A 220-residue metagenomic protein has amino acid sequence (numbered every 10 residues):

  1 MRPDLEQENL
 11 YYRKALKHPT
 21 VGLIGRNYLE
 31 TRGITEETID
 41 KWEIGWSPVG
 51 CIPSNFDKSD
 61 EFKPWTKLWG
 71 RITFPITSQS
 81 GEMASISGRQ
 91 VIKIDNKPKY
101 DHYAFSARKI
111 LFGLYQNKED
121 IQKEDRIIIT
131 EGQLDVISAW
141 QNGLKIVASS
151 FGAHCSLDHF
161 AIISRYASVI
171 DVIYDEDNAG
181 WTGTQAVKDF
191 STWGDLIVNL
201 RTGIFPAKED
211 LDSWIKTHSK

Functional and structural regions predicted by a protein language model:
M1-F62, R71, M83, K93-H102 (+3 more regions): Non-catalytic accessory segments of DNA primases and related replication-initiation nucleases
M1-R2, P48-Y166, G183-T184: Phosphate-handling DNA/RNA-contact segment within nucleic-acid enzymes
L29, G81, V172, L211: A residue-level signal for conserved active-site and pocket-lining positions in enzyme catalytic cores
I129, A167-A179, G203: Acidic beta-strand-to-loop metal/phosphate-binding motif
V147-A153, L196-A207: RNase H-like polynucleotidyl transferase catalytic core
S156, I173, A179-D189: Active-site-proximal loop/helix of nucleotide/amide-processing enzymes and allied scaffolds
I162, A186-F190, D210, W214: Alpha-helical scaffold elements adjacent to nucleotide-binding pockets in ATP/GTP-utilizing enzyme cores
L200-K220: Metal-dependent DNA phosphodiester-chemistry modules and their immediately adjacent helices/loops in DNA-processing
